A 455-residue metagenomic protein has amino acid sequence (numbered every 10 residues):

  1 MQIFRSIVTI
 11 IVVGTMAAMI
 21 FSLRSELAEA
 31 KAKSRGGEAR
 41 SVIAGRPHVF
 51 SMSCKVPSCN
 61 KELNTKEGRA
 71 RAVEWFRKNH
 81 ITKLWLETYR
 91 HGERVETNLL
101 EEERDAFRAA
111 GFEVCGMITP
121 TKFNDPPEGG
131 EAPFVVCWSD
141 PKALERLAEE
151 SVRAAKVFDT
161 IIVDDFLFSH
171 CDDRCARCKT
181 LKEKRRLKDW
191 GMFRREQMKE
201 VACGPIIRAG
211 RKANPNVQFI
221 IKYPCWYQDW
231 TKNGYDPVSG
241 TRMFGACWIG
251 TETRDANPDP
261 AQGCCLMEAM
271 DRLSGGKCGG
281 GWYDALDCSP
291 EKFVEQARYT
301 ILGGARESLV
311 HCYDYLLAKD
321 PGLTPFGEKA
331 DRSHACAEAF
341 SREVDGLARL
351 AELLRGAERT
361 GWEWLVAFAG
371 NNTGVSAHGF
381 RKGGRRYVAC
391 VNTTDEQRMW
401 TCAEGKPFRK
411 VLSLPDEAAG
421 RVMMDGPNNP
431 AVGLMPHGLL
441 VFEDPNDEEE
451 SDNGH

Functional and structural regions predicted by a protein language model:
M1-T9: N-terminal Sec-pathway targeting helices
I10-S22: Bacterial N-terminal signal peptides
A17, R24-E26, L187: Helix-centric, low-specificity signal for extended rod-like, repetitive segments
F21-K33: Signal peptide processing junction and immediate N-terminal pro/mature segment of secreted/exported proteins
A30-G405, P415-G438, F442-E450, G454: Glycan-processing catalytic domains of CAZymes
V411: Short glycine/Trp-rich loop-beta-loop segment that forms part of the substrate-binding cleft
